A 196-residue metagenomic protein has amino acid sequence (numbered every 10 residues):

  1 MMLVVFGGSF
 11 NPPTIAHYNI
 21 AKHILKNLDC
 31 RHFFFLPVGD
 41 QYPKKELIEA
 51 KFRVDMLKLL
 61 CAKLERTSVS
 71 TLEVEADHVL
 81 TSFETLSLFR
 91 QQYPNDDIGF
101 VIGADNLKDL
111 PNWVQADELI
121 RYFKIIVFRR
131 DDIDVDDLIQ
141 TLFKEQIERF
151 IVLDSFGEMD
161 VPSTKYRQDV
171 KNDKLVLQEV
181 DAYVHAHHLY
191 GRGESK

Functional and structural regions predicted by a protein language model:
M1-K196: Nucleotidyltransferase catalytic core that binds NTPs
